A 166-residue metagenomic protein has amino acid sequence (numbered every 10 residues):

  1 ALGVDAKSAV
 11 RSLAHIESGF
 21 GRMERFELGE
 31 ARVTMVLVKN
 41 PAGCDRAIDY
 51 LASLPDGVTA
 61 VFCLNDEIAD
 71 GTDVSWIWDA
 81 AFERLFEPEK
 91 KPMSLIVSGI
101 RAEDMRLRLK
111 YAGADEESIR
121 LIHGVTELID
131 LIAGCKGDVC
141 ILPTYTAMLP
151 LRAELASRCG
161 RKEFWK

Functional and structural regions predicted by a protein language model:
L2-K7, R11-K166: ATP-dependent carboxylate-amine ligase
